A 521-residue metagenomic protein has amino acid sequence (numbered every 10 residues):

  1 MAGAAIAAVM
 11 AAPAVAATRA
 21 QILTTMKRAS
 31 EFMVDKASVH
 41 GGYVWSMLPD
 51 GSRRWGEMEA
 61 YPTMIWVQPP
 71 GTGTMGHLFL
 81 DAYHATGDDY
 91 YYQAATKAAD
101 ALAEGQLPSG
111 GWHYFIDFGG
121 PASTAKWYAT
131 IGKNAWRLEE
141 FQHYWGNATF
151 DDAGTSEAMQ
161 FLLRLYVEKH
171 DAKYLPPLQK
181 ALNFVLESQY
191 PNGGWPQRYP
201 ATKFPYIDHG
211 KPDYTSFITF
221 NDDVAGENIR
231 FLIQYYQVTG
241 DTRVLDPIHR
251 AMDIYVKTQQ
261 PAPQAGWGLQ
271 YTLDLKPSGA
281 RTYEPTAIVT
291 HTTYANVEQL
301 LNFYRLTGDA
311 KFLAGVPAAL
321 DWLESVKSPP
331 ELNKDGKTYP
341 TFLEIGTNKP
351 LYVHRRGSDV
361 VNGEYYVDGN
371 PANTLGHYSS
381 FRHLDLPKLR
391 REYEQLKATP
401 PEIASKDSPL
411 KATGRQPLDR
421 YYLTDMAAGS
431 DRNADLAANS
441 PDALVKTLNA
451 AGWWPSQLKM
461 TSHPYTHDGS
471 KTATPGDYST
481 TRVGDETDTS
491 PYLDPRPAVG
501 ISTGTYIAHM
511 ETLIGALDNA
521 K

Functional and structural regions predicted by a protein language model:
M1-A4, H77, Y294: Small-residue packing motifs within transmembrane alpha-helices
M1-A4, I22, D88, Y92: Generic alpha-helix initiation/capping and coil-helix boundary signal
M1-P13: Gram-negative bacterial Sec-dependent N-terminal signal peptides
A16-F32, K97, W136-H143, E157-Q160 (+11 more regions): Terminal, non-catalytic domain-edge segments
A37-E227, T242-D246, Q259-A287, E331-P387 (+2 more regions): Extended ligand-binding groove/face enriched in aromatic
F184, M252-I254: Extended amphipathic alpha-helical interaction segments
